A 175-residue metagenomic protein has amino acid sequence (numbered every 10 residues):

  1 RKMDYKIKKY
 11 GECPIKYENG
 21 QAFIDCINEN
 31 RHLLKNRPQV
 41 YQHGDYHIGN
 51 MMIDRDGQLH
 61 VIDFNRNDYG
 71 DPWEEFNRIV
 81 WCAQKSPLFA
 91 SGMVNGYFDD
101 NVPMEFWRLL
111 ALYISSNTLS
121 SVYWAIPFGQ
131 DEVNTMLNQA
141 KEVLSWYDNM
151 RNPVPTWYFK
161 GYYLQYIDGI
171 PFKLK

Functional and structural regions predicted by a protein language model:
R1-G44, N95, A140-E142, Y147 (+1 more regions): An alpha-helical support segment within catalytic cores of ATP-dependent transferases
E12-I15, D68, C82, W107 (+1 more regions): Pocket-edge positions in alpha/beta enzyme catalytic cores
D25-F76, F172-K175: Active-site acidic catalytic loop and adjacent metal/ATP-binding pocket of ATP-dependent phosphoryl transfer enzymes
P72-V102, S115-D131, E142-V143: Active-site activation/catalytic loop segments of kinase-like enzymes and analogous catalytic loops in related
N101-L109: Acidic, serine/threonine- and proline-rich low-complexity regulatory regions
F106-W107, N149-N152: Boundary/linker segments of alpha-helical solenoid repeat arrays
R108-S116: Amphipathic alpha-helical protein-interaction segments enriched in hydrophobic
N134-N138: Short, charged, amphipathic alpha-helical segments
